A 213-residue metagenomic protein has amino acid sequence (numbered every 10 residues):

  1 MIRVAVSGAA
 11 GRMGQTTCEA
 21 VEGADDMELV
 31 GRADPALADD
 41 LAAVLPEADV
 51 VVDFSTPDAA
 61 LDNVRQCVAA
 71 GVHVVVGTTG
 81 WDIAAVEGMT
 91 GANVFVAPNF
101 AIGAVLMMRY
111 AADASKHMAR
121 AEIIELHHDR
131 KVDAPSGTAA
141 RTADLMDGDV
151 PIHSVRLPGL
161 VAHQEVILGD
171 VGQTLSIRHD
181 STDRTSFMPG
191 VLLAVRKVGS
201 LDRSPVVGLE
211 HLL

Functional and structural regions predicted by a protein language model:
M1-R3: Hydrophobic, well-ordered beta-alpha structural blocks that scaffold small-molecule cofactor pockets
A5-S7, R12-L45, D58, A119-L213: C-terminal substrate-binding/catalytic lobe of Rossmann-fold NAD(P)-dependent oxidoreductases
T16, D62, L106-R109, G137: Generic recognition of short, well-ordered alpha-helical segments
L41, V51-C67, G80-I83: Beta-loop-alpha module in the N-terminal Rossmann-like domain of NAD(P)-dependent dehydrogenases, especially those
V44-V51, A69-H73: Short acidic/histidine-rich motifs immediately flanking catalytic phosphotransfer sites in two-component signaling
V52, G77-T78, N99, K131 (+2 more regions): Glycine- and other small-residue-rich loops at beta-strand/loop junctions that grip anionic moieties
V64-R65, A70, G77-V96, A101-V105 (+1 more regions): Rossmann-fold NAD(P)-binding glycine/threonine-rich loop
